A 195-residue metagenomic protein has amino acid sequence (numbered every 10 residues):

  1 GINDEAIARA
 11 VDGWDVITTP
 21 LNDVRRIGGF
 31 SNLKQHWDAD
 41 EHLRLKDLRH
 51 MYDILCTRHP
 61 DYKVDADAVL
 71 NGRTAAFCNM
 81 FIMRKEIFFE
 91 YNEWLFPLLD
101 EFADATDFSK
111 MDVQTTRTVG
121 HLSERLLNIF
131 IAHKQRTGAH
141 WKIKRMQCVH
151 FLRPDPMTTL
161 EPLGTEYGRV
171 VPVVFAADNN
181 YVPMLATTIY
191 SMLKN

Functional and structural regions predicted by a protein language model:
G1-L160, G164-T165: ER/Golgi luminal nucleotide-sugar-dependent glycosyltransferases, focusing on the catalytic module
M157-N195: N-terminal anchoring/stem segment of glycosyltransferases
